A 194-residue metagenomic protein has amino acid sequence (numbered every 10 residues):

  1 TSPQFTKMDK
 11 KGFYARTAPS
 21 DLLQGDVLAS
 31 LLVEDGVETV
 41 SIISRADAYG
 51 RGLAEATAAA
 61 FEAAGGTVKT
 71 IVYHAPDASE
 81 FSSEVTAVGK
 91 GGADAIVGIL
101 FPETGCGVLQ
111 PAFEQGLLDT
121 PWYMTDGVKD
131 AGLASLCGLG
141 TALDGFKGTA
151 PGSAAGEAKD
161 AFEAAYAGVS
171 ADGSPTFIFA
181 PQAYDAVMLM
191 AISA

Functional and structural regions predicted by a protein language model:
T1-P76, T120-K147: Extracytoplasmic ligand/sensor domains, especially the bilobed periplasmic-binding protein
T1-S2, F101, D185-M188, I192: Proteins with a high burden of low-complexity, intrinsically disordered sequence enriched in S/T/G/P/A and R, requiring
M8, L31-D35, A56-T67, E84-G91 (+6 more regions): Structured segments of extracytoplasmic/periplasmic soluble domains in secreted or envelope-associated proteins
K11, A112-M188, A194: Extracellular/periplasmic periplasmic-binding protein-like sensory domains
T17-T39, S79-S82, G105, S153-A161 (+1 more regions): Hydrophobic alpha-helical segments within soluble ligand-binding/sensing domains
S41-S44, G92-P102, V108, D119-T125 (+2 more regions): Periplasmic-binding protein-like
Y49, T104-G105: Short glycine-rich, flexible loops that bind phosphorylated cofactors or substrates
